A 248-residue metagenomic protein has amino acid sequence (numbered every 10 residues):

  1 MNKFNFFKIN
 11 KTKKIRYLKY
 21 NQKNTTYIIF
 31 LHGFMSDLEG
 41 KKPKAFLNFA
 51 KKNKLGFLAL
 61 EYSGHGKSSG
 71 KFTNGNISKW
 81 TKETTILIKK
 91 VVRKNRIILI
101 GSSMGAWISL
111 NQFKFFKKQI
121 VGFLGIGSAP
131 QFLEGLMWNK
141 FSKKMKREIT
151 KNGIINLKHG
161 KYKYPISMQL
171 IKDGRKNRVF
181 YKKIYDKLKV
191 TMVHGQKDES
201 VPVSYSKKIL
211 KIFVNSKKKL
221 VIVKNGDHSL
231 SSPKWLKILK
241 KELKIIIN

Functional and structural regions predicted by a protein language model:
M1-Q22: N-terminal cap/lid segment of alpha/beta-hydrolase-fold proteins
T25-G33: Short beta-strand element of the alpha/beta-hydrolase
M35, Y62-K67, P130, D227: Alpha/beta-hydrolase active-site loop signature
M35-K41: Short substrate-entry loop that stabilizes the transition state in hydrolases
P43, L47-S69: Conserved alpha/beta-hydrolase
H65-V91: Catalytic nucleophile-loop/oxyanion-hole region of alpha/beta-hydrolase and closely related hydrolase-like folds
G101-S109: Gly/Ala-rich beta-loop-alpha elbow adjacent to hydrolase catalytic centers
W107, Q119-K217, V221-V223, D227-N248: The alpha/beta-hydrolase serine catalytic core
